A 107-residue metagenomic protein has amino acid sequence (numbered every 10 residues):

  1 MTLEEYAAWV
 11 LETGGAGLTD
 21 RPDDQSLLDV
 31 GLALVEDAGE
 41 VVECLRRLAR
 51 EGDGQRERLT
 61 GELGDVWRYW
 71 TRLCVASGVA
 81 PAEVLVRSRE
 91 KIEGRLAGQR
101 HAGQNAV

Functional and structural regions predicted by a protein language model:
M1-V107: Flexible "arm" and connector segments at domain edges
